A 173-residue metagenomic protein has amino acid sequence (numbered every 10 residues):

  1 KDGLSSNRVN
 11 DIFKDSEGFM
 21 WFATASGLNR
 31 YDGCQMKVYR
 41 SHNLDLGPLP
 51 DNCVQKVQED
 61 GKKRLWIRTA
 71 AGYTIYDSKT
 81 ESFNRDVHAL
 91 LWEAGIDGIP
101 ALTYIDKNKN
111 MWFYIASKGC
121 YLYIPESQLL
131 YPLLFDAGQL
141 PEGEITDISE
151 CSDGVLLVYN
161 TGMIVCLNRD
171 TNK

Functional and structural regions predicted by a protein language model:
K1-K173: Carboxylate-rich, polar loop motifs that coordinate divalent cations or form catalytic acidic clusters
